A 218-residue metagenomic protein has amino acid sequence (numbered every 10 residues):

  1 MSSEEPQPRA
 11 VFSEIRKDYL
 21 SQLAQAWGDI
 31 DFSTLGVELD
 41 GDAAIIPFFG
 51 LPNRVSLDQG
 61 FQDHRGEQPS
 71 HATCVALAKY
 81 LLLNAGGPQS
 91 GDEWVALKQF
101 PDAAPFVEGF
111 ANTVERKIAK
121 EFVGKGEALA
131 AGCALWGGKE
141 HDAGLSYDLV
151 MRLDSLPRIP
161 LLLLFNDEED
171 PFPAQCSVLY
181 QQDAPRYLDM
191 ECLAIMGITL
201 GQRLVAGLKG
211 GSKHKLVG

Functional and structural regions predicted by a protein language model:
M1-G41, T73, L81-G137: Short Lys/Arg-enriched alpha/beta "domain-start" segment
G28-L57, H141-D167: Amphipathic, interaction-prone secondary-structure segments
P47, A104-I118, L145-Y147, P185-D189 (+1 more regions): Domain-length accessory/inserted modules outside core catalytic folds
L51-V75, N166-E191: Intrinsically disordered, low-complexity regulatory segments enriched in Ser/Thr/Pro and charged residues
H64-E67, A119, L149, L153: Short, charged/polar micro-motifs that form catalytic or ligand-binding hotspots
H71-G86, A194-Q202: Short, hydrophobic/amphipathic alpha-helical patches that form generic packing surfaces within helical domains
G124-R186: Conserved binding-pocket/active-site segment within a compact domain
Q182-G218: Long, compositionally biased interface segments
